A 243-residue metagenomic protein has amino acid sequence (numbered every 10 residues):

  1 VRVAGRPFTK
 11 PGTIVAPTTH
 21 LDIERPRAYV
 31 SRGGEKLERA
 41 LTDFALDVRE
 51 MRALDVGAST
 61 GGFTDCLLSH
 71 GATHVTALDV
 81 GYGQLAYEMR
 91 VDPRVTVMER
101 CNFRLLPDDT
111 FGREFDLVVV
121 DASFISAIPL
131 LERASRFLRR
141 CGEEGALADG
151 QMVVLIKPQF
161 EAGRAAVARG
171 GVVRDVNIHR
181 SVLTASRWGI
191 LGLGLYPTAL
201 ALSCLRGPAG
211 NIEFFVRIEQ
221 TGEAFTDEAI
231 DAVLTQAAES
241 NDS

Functional and structural regions predicted by a protein language model:
V1-V48: S4-like RNA-binding module at protein N-termini
R49-S59, L67: Conserved class I S-adenosyl-L-methionine
G61-G62, G83: Glycine-rich SAM-binding Motif I of class I
C66-H74: Conserved S-adenosyl-L-methionine
T76-L130: S-adenosyl-L-methionine
I128-V153: A short glycine-rich, Lys/Arg-flanked "PGG" loop and its adjoining helix->strand segment in the class I
I156-D175: Short, glycine-/aromatic-enriched active-site segment of Class I SAM-dependent methyltransferases
I212, E219-S243: Flexible, glycine-/basic-rich loop-and-beta segments that form/coincide with the SAM-dependent methyltransferase
